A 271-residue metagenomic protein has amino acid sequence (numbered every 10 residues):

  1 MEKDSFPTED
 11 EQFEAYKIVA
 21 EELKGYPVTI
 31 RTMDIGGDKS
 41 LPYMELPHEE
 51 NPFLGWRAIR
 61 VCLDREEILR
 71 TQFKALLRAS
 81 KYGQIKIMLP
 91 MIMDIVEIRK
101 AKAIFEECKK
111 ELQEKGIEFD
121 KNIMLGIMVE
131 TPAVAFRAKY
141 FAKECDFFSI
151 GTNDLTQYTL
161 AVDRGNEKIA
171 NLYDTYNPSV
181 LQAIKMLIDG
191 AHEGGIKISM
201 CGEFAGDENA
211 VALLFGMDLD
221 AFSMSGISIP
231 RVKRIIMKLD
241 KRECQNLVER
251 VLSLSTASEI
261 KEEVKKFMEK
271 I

Functional and structural regions predicted by a protein language model:
M1-I271: Conserved alpha/beta-domain cores
